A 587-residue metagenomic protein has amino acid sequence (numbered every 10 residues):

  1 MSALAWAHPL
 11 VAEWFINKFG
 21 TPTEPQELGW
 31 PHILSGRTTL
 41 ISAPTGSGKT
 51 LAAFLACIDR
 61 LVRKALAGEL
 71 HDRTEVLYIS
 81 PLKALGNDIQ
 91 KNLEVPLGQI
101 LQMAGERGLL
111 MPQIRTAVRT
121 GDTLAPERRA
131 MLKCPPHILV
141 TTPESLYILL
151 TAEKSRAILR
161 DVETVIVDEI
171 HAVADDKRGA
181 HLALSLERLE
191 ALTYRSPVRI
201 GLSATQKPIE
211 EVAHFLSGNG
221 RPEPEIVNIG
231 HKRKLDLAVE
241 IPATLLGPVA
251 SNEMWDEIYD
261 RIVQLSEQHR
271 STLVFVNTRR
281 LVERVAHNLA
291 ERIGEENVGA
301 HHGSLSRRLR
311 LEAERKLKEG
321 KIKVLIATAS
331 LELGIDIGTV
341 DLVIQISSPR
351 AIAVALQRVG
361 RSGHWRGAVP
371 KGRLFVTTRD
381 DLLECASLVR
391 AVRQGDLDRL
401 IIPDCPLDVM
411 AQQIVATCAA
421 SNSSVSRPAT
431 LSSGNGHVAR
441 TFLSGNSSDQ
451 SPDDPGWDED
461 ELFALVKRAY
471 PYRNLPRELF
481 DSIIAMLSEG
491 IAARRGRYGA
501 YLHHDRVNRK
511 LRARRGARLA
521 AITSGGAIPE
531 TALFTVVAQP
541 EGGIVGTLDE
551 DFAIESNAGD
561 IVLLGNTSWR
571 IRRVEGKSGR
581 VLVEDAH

Functional and structural regions predicted by a protein language model:
M1-A3, A7-E13, N17, T21-E27 (+5 more regions): Helicase motor core with emphasis on the C-terminal RecA-like subdomain
S47: ATP-binding Walker
I414-A420, Q450, D585-H587: Short, intrinsically disordered, charge-balanced linker/junction segments flanking boundaries in proteins
S424-T430, G434-T441, D449: Intrinsic, low-complexity polybasic segments
N446-D449, D454: Intrinsic-disorder-associated, low-complexity terminal segments enriched in Asp/Asn/His/Tyr and depleted of Lys/Arg
E489, R494-H587: Conserved nucleotide-binding/hydrolysis modules and their immediate coupling elements across P-loop/ASCE NTPase motors
